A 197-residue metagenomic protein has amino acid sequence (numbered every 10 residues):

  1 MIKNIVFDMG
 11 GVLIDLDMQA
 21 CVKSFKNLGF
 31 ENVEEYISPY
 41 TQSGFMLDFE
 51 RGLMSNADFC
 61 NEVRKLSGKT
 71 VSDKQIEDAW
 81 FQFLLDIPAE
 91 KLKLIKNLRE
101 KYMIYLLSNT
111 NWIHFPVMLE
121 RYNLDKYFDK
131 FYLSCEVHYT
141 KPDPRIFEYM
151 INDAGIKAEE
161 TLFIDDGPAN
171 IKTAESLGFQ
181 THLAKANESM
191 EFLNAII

Functional and structural regions predicted by a protein language model:
M1-K3, N111-W112, P116-I197: Asp-based, Mg2+/Mn2+-dependent phosphohydrolase catalytic module
I2-A89, K93, N111-H114, I197: N-terminal helical cap/lid subdomain that shapes the substrate entry/recognition surface in HAD-like hydrolases
D8-G11, G52, L98, L106 (+2 more regions): Generic structural signal for small/hydrophobic residues in well-ordered secondary structure, especially within
D15, Y105-N109, D165: Short beta-strand segments
L92-K96, I171: Short amphipathic alpha-helical segments and helix-helix/interface helices
E100-K101, L177: Conserved dinucleotide-binding and phosphotransfer motif residues
M103-Y105, Q180: Proline-centered loop/turn at the N-terminus of a beta-strand
